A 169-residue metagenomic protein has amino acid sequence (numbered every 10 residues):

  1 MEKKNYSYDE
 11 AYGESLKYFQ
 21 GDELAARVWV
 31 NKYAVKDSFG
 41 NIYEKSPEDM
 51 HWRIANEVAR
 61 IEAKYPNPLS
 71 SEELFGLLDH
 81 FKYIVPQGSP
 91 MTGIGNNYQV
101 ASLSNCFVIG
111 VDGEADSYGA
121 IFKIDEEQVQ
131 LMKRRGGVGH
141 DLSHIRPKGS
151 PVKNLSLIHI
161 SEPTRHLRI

Functional and structural regions predicted by a protein language model:
M1-S161, R165: Extended catalytic cores of very large enzyme megasubunits
L167-I169: N-terminal low-complexity segments that are often proline-rich with Ser/Thr-Pro
